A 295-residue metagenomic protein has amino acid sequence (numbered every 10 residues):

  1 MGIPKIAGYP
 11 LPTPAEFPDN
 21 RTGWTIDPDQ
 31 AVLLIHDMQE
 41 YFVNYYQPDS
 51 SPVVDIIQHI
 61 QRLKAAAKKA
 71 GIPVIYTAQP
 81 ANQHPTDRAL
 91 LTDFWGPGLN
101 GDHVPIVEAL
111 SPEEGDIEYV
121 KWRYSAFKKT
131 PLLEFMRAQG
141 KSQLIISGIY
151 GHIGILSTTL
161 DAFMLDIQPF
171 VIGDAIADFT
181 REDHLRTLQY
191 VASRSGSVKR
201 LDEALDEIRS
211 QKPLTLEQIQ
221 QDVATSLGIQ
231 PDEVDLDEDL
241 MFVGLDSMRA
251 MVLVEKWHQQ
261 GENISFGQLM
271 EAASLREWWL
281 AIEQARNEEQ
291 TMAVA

Functional and structural regions predicted by a protein language model:
M1-V32, A65-A66, F94-K212: Active-site-adjacent betaalpha module
P28-A66: Short, contiguous, helix-prone interaction/anchoring segments in small proteins
K64-T86: Von Willebrand factor
V74, P169, I264: Hydrophobic anchor at the start of a short beta-strand that flanks the dinucleotide cofactor-binding loop
Q83-L99: Acidic/polar short surface loop at catalytic or gating sites that assists cofactor/ion binding and chemistry
K212-A295: Phosphopantetheine-dependent thiolation modules in NRPS/PKS and related acyl-activating systems
